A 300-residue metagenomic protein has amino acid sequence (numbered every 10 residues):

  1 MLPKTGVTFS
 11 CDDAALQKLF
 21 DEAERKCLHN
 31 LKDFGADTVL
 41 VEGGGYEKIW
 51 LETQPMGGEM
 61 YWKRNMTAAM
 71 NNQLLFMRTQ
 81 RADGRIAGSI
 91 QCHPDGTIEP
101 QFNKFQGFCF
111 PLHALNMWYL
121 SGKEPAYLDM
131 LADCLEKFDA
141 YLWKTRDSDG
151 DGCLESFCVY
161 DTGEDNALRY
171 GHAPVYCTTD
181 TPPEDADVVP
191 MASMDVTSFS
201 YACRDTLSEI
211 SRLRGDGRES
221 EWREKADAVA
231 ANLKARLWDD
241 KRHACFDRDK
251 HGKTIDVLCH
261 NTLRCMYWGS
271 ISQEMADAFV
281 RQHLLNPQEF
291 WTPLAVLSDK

Functional and structural regions predicted by a protein language model:
L2-C11, P55-T67, C109-Y127, S198-G217 (+1 more regions): Well-ordered alpha-helical scaffold segments within catalytic/enzyme domains
G6, S10-K48, N71-Q101, S148-M191 (+1 more regions): Extended glycan-interaction surfaces of carbohydrate-active proteins
A15-A23, N65-R78, E124-W143, C203 (+2 more regions): Extended, well-ordered alpha-helical scaffold segments
V39-L40, E52, F110, C134 (+2 more regions): Short hydrophobic/aromatic segments of transmembrane alpha-helices and their interfaces
E47-Q73, M77-E164, T197: Aromatic-rich carbohydrate-recognition surfaces in CAZymes
Y61, T179-D180, R212, E221 (+1 more regions): Compositionally biased regions
A140-S148, T181-P182, A186-D195, F199 (+1 more regions): Calcium-binding acidic motifs and repeat modules
V188-A202, R218-E221, K225, T254-V257: Short, contiguous, pocket-lining structural segments that sit at or immediately flank catalytic/ligand-binding sites
